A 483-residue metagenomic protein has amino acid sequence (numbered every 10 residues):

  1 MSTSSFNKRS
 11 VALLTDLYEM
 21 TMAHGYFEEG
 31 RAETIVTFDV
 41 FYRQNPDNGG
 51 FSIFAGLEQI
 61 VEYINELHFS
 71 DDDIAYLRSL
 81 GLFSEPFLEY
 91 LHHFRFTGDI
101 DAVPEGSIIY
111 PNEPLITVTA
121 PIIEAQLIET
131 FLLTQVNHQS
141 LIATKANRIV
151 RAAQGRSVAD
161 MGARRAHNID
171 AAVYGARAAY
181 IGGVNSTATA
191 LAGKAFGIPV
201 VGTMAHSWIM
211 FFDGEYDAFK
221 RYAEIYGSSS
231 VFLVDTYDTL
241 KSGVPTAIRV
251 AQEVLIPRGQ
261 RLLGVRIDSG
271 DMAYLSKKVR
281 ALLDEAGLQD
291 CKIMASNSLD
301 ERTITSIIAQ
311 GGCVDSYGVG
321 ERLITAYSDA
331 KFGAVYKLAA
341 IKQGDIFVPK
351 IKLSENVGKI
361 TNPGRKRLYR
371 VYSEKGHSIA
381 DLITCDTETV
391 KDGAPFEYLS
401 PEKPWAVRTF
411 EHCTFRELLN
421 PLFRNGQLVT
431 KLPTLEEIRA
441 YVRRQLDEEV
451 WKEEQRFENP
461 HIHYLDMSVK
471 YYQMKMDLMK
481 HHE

Functional and structural regions predicted by a protein language model:
S2-T34, F38, D47-G49, L299-E483: Gly/Ser/Thr/Ala-enriched C-terminal appendages of enzymes
S2-T34, Q44-P46, L82-F83, L88-T97 (+9 more regions): Buried, small/hydrophobic-residue-enriched core segments of structured protein domains
D16, G56, F69-D73, F83-E85 (+8 more regions): Alpha-helix initiation/capping motif
V36-H92: N-terminal, Lys/Arg-enriched amphipathic/low-complexity engagement segments that precede the first folded domain
G56-Q59, L141, T434-I438: Short amphipathic alpha-helical segments
A75-Y76, T144-R148, G162, E454-H461: Short coil/turn segments at secondary-structure boundaries
G202, M294, D315-G318: Short hydrophobic alpha-helical runs that function as membrane-insertion/retention elements
L288, K292: Active-site neighborhood of glycoside hydrolase catalytic domains
